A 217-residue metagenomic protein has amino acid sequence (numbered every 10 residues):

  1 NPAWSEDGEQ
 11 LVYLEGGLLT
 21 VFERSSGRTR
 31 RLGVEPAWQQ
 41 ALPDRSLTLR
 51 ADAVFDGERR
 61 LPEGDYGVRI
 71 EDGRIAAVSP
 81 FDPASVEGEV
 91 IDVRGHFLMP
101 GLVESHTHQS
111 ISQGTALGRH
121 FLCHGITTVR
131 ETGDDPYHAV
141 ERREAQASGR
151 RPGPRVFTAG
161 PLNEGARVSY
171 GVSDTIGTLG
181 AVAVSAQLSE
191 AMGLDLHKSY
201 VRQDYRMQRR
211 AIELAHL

Functional and structural regions predicted by a protein language model:
N1, R24-L42, R60, S79-F81 (+1 more regions): Multi-bladed beta-propeller domains
N1-V12: Conserved beta-propeller blade repeats
R60-M99: Histidine-rich, glycine-flanked metal-binding segment
V93-L98, L102-Q109, Q113-L217: Divalent-metal coordination cores built from histidine and acidic residues
